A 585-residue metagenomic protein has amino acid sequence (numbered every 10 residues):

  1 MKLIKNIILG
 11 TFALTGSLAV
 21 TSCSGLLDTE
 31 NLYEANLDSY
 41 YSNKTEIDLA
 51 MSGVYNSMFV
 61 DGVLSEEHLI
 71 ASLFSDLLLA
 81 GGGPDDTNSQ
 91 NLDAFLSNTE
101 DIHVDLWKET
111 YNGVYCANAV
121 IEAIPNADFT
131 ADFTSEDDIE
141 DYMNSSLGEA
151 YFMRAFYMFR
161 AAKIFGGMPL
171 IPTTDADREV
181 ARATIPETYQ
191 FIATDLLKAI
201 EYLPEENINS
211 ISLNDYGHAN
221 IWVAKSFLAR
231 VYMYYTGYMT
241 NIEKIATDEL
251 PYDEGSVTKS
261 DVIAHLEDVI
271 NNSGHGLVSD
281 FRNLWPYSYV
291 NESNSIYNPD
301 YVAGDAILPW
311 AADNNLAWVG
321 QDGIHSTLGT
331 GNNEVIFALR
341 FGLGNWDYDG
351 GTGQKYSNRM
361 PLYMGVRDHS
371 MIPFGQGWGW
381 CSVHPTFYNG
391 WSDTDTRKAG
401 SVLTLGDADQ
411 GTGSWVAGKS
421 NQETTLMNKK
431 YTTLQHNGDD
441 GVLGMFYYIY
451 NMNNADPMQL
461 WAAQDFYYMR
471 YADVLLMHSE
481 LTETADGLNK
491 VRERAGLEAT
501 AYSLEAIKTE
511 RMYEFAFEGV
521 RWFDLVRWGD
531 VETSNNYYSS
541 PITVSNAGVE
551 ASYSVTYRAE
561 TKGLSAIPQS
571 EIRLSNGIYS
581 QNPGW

Functional and structural regions predicted by a protein language model:
K2-G10: Bacterial N-terminal signal peptides that target proteins for export
L3, G16-T45, I192, A229 (+2 more regions): Bacterial Sec-dependent N-terminal signal peptides
S22-L26, T110-G113, I185, A193 (+5 more regions): Long, intrinsically disordered, low-complexity segments
S24-T87, H218, W222-K225, R230-Q422: An aromatic- and glycine-enriched ligand-binding surface/loop that stacks and positions planar moieties
K44, D48-G62, G83-F165, A176-Q190 (+6 more regions): Conserved, well-structured interaction surfaces
A131-E140, G167-P186, Y238-A264: Short coil/linker segments at helix-helix boundaries
S145, F152, G167, A219-S226 (+7 more regions): Extracellular structured ligand-interaction cores
V383-M469: Flexible, polar/acidic helix-loop-strand segments at domain edges
